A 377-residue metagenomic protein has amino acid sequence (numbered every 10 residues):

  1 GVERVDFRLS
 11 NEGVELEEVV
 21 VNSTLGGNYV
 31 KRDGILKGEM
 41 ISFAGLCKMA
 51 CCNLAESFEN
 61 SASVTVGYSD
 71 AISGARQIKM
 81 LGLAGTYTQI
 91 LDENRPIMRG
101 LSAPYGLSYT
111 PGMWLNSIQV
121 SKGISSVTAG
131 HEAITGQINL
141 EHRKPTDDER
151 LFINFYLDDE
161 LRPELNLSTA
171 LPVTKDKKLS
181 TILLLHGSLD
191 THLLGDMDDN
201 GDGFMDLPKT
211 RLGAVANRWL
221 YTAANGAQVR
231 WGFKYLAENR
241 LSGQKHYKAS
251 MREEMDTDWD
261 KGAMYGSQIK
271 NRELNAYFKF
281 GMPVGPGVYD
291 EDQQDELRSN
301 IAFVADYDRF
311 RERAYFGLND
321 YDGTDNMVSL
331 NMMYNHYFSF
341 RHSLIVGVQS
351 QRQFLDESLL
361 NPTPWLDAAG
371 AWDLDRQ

Functional and structural regions predicted by a protein language model:
V2-C47, A55, G85: Short, acidic, small-residue-rich periplasmic hinge/interaction motif at the N-terminus of Gram-negative outer-membrane
A55-P96, N116: Extracytoplasmic beta-strand/coil segments of soluble accessory domains associated with Gram-negative outer-membrane
Q77-K79, R95-K122, V215: Short acidic/polar hinge/loop motifs at secondary-structure boundaries that mediate gating or recognition
T88, D147-L151, P163, K177-L183 (+5 more regions): Outer-envelope beta-barrel architecture signal
S117-Q119, S125-V127, Q137, E141-P172 (+1 more regions): Short strand-turn segments of transmembrane beta-barrel domains in outer membranes, especially the first one or two
I153-L157, L183-L189, W231-A237, F303-R309 (+1 more regions): Transmembrane beta-barrel strands of outer-membrane/channel proteins
L165-L171, V215-Y221, A276-M282, L330-H336 (+1 more regions): Residues on the lipid-exposed face of transmembrane beta-strands in outer-membrane beta-barrel proteins
D190-A214, L220-Q294, Y307-D325: Flexible loop and strand-edge segments within Gram-negative outer membrane beta-barrel domains
